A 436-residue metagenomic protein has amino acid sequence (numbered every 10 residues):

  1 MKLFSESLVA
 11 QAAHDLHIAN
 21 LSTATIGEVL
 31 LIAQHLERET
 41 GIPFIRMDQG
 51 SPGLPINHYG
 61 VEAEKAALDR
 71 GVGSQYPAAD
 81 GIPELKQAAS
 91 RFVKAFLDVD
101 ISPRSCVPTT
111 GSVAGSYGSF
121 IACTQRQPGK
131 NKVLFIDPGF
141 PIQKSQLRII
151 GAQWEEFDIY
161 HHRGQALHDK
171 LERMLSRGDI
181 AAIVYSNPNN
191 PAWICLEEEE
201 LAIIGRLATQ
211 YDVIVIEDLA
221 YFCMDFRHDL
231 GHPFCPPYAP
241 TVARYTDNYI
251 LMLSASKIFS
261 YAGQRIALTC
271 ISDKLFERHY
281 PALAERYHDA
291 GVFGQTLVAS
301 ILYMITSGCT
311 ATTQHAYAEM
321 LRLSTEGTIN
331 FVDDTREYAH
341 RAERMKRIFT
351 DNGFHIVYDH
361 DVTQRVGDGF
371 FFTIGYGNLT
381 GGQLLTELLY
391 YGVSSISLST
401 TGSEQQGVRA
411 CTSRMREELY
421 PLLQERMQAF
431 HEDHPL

Functional and structural regions predicted by a protein language model:
K2, R91, A95, V99-I101 (+2 more regions): PLP-dependent enzyme catalytic core of the Aspartate aminotransferase-like
K2-V9, D15-A114, Q165, L321-T328 (+1 more regions): N-terminal small-domain helix-loop-helix segment of the aminotransferase-like
V29, M47, E64, A89 (+12 more regions): Generic structural signal for small/hydrophobic residues in well-ordered secondary structure, especially within
G50-L54, I82, V113, F140-P141 (+11 more regions): Short, solvent-exposed loop/turn segments at secondary-structure junctions
D69-Y211, I216, F222-Y245, I250: Conserved core of the PLP fold type I
Y245-T335: Conserved core segment of the aminotransferase class I/II
T310-Q314, A318, F331-T350, I356-G375: Conserved glycine-rich beta-strand-loop-beta hairpin in the small C-terminal domain of fold type I
